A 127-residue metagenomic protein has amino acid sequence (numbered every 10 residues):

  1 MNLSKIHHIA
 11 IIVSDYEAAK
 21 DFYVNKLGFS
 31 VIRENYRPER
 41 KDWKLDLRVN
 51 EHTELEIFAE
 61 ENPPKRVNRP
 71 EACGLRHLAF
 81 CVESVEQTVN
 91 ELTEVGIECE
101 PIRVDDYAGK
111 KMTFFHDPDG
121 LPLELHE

Functional and structural regions predicted by a protein language model:
M1-A18, L75-F80: N-terminal beta-strand motif that seeds the catalytic metal site of vicinal oxygen chelate
N2, N35, D46, V89-E127: Vicinal oxygen chelate
I12-T53, E94: Core segments of cupin and vicinal oxygen chelate
F22, E86-E91: Short amphipathic alpha-helices within nucleic acid-binding modules
I32-E34, K41-W43, N62-N68, P101: A short, acidic/glycine-rich surface segment
K41, G74, G109: Exposed loop/turn and edge beta-strand positions of beta-sandwich/beta-sheet ligand-binding modules
N50-E54, N62-P63, V85-E86: Short, charged/polar surface micro-motifs in flexible loops or helix N-caps
H52-L55, G120-P122: Short, charged/polar, Gly/Pro-enriched secondary-structure boundary elements
